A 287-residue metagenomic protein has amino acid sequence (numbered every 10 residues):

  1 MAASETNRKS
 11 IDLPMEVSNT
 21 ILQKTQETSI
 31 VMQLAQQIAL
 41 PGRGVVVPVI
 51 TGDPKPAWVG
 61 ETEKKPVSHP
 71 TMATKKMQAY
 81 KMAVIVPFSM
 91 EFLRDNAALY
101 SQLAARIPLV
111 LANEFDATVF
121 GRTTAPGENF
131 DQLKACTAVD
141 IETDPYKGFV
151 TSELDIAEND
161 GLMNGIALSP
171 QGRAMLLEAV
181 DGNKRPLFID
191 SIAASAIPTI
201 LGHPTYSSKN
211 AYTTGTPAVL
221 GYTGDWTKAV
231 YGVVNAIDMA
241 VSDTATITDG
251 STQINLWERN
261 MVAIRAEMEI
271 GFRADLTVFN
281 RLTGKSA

Functional and structural regions predicted by a protein language model:
A2-M82, F279: Assembly/oligomerization interface modules of large self-assembling protein complexes
A2-Q33, I85, E91-N96, A112-F120 (+2 more regions): Short, Lys/Arg-rich flexible segments
P41, T137-V262, M268: Extended oligomerization regions of viral-like shell subunits
T51-K55, A83, F92, N113 (+3 more regions): Short loop/turn segments at secondary-structure transitions that flank enzyme active sites
K55-W58, N96-A97, M175-E178, V230-Y231 (+1 more regions): Short helix/loop capping segments that flank catalytic or ligand/cofactor-binding pockets
A73-K76, K81-G161, R281-A287: Alpha-helical scaffold segments that mediate packing/assembly in large oligomeric complexes
Q253-A287: Hydrophobic, glycine-enriched assembly/anchoring segments
